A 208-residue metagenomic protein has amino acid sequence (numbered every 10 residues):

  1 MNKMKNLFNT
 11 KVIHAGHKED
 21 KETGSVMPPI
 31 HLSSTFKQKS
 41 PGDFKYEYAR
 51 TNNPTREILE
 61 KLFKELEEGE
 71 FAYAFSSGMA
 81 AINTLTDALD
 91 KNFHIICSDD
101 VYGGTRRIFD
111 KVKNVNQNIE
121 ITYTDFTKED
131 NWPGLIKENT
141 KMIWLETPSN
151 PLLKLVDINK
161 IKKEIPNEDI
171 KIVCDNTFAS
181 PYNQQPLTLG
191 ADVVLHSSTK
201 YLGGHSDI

Functional and structural regions predicted by a protein language model:
M1-K21, F71-M79, N183-L195: Short, charged N-terminal helix-start/capping segments
M1-N53, L59-L62: N-terminal "arm"/small-domain region of PLP-dependent enzymes with the aminotransferase-like
M1-N6, F44-E47, E68, H94-I96 (+2 more regions): N-terminal start-of-chain detector that recognizes signal peptides and the immediate post-cleavage beginning
K5-N6, P29, S33, K37 (+6 more regions): Membrane-targeting and insertion segments and their boundary/processing signals
T35-A88, G104-V112: Conserved N-terminal alpha-helix of the aminotransferase class I/II PLP-enzyme fold
A74-I208: Conserved PLP-enzyme active-site core in the AAT-like
